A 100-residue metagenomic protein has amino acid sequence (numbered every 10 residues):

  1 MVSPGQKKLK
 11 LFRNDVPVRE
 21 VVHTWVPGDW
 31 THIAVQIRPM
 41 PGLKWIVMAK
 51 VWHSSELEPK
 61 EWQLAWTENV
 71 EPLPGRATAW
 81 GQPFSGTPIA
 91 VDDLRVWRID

Functional and structural regions predicted by a protein language model:
M1-D100: Extracellular glycan-recognition regions
